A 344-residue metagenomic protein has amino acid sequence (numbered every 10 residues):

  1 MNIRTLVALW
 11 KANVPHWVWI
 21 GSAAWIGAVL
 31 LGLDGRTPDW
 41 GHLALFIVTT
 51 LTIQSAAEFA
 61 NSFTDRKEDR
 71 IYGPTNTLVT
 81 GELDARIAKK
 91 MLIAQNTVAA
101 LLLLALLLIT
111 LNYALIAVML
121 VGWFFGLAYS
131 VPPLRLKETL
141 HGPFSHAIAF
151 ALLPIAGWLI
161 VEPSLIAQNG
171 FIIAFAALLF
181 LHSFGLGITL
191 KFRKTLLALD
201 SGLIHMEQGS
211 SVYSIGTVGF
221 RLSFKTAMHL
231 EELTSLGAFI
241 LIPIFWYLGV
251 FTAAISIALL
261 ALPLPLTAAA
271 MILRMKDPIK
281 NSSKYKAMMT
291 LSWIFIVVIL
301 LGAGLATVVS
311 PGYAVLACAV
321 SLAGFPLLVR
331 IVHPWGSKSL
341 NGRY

Functional and structural regions predicted by a protein language model:
N2-K11, N76-I166: Intramembrane alpha-helical segments
I3-R4, A254-Y344: Extended hydrophobic alpha-helices typical of membrane-associated regions
I20-A28, F144-V161, Q208-G209, K286-L301: Small-residue-rich segments of transmembrane alpha-helices in multi-pass membrane proteins, especially helix faces
G21-T64, A99-L104, Y113-L127, I166-T189: Membrane-embedded alpha-helical segments that form the functional core of polytopic membrane enzymes, especially those
L45-I47, L107, A114-F125, G170-F180 (+3 more regions): Hydrophobic core segments of alpha-helical transmembrane domains in multi-pass membrane proteins
T49-T80, A85-I87, L181-Y213: Acidic (Asp/Glu-rich) catalytic motifs at the cytosolic membrane interface
L51-A60, W123-P133, A151-L152, A176-T195 (+2 more regions): Transmembrane alpha-helical segments that form the membrane-embedded catalytic/substrate-channel core of multi-pass
R70-L120, I204-A254, V297: Multi-pass membrane catalytic core of lipid/isoprenoid biosynthesis enzymes
